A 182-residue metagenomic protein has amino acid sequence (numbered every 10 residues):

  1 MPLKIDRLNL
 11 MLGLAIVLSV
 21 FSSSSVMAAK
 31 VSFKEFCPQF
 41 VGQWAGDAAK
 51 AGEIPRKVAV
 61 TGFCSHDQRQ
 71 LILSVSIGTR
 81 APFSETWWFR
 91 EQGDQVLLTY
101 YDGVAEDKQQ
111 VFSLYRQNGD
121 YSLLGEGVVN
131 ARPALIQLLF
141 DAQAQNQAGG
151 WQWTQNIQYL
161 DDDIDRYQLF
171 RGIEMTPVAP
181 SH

Functional and structural regions predicted by a protein language model:
P2-G13: Bacterial N-terminal signal peptides that target proteins for export
M11-S22: Bacterial N-terminal signal peptides
S24-A28: Sec/Tat signal peptide C-region and signal peptidase I cleavage site
A29, S113, L139-H182: Edge beta-strand at a domain terminus
A29-A45, Q145-N146: N-terminal helix-cap/turn-to-beta initiation motif at the start of protein domains
G46-A49, L71-G78, L98-D102, S122-V129 (+1 more regions): Short beta-strand segments that buttress and anchor functional surface loops
I54-A59, A81-T86, E106-V111, R132-L139 (+2 more regions): Short, surface-exposed coil-to-beta transition loops
R56-Q95: N-terminal glycine/threonine-rich, aromatic-flanked beta-hairpin/loop signature
